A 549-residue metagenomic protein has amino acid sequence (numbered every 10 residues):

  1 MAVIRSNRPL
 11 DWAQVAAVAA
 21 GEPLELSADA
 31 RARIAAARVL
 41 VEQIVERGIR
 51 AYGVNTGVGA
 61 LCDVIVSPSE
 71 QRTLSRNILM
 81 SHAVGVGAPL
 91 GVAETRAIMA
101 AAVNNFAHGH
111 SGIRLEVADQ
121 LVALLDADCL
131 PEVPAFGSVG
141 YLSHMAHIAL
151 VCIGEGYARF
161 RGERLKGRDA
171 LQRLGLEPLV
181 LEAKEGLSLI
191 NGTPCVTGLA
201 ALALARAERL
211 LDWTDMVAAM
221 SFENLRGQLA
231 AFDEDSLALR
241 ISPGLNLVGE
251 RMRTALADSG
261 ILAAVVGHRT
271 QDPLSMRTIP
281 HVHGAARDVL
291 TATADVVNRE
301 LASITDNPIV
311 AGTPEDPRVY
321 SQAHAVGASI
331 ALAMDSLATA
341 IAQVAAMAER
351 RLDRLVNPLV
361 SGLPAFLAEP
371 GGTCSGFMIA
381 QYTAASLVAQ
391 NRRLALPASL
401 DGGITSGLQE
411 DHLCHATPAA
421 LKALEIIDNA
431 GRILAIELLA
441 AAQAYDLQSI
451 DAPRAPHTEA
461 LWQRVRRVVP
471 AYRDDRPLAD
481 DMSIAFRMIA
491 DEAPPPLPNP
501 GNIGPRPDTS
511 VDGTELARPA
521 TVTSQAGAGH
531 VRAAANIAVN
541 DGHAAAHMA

Functional and structural regions predicted by a protein language model:
M1-R33, A37-V45, Q71, A146 (+2 more regions): C-terminal auxiliary extensions adjacent to catalytic cores
A2-G48, S75-V133, A238: Glycine-rich, flexible loop motifs
E46, R50-Y52, L130-V133, D316 (+3 more regions): Exposed boundary/loop context
Y52-L74, S81-N104, E132-E155, E163 (+3 more regions): FAD-binding core of FAD-dependent oxidoreductases, characterized by glycine-rich FAD pyrophosphate-binding loops
L61-S67, I148, F222, T521 (+1 more regions): Ubiquitous "structural anchor" signal
V86-P89, D512, T523-A526: Serine/proline-rich low-complexity intrinsically disordered segments, especially terminal tails, linkers
G109-I113, V133-Y141, L199-L202, R206: Short, well-structured alpha-helical patches and their helix-loop capping segments that border functional surfaces
T521, A526-A549: Long, low-complexity, intrinsically disordered segments
